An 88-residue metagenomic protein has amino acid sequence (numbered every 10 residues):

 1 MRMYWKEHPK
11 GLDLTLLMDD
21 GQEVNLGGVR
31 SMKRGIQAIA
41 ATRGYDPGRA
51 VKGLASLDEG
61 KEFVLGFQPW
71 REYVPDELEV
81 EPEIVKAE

Functional and structural regions predicted by a protein language model:
M1-G21, Y45-A50, E77-V85: Negatively charged, low-complexity tracts enriched in Asp/Glu with abundant Ser/Thr
M3-W5, L14, L26-V29, A38 (+2 more regions): Hydrophobic beta-strand residues in large extracellular and virion-surface proteins
L16, D20-G48: A short, structured beta-strand/loop element
G35-E88: Mixed-charge, Lys/Arg-enriched low-complexity segments
